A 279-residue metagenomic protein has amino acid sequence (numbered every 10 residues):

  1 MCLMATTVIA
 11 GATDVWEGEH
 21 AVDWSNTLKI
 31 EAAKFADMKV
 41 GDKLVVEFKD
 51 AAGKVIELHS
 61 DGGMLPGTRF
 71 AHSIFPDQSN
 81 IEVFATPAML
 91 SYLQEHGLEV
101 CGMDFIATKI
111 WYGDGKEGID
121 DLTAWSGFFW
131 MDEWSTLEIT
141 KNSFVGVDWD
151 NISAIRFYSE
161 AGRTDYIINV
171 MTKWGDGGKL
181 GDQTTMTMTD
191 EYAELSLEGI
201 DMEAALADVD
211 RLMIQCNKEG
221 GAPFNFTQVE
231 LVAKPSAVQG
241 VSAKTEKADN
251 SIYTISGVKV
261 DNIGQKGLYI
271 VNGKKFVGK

Functional and structural regions predicted by a protein language model:
M1-A12: Sec-dependent, cleavable N-terminal signal peptides
G11-Y92, G97, C101-A233: Extracellular ligand-binding interfaces
A237-K279: C-terminal outer-membrane/trafficking sorting elements
